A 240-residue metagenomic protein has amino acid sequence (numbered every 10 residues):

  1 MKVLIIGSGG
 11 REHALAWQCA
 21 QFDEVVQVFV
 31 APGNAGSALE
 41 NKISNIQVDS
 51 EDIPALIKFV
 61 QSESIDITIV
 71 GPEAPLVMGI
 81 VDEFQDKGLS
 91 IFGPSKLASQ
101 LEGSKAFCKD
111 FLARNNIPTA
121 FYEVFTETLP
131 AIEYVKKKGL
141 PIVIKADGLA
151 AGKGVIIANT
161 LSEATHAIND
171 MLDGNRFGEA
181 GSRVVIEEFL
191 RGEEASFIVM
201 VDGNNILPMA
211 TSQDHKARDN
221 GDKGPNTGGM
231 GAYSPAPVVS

Functional and structural regions predicted by a protein language model:
M1-K96: ATP-binding N-terminal substructure of ATP-dependent carboxylate-amine bond-forming enzymes
I5, V30-A31, I69-V70, I91-P94 (+5 more regions): General beta-strand structural signal in soluble alpha/beta enzymes
Q18, F22, E63, K87 (+6 more regions): Change "in soluble alpha/beta enzymes" to "in soluble alpha/beta proteins
L39-N41, A55-I57, Q100-A106, D219-G221: Short, charged, surface-exposed secondary-structure boundary motifs
N45-E51, E123-E127, A158: Short acidic-hydrophobic, aromatic-tinged amphipathic segments that line or gate anion-handling sites
F92-G154: A conserved helix-loop-beta module that forms one wall/lid of the active-site cleft in ATP-utilizing catalytic domains
A158-S240: Internal nucleotide-binding/catalytic subdomain
